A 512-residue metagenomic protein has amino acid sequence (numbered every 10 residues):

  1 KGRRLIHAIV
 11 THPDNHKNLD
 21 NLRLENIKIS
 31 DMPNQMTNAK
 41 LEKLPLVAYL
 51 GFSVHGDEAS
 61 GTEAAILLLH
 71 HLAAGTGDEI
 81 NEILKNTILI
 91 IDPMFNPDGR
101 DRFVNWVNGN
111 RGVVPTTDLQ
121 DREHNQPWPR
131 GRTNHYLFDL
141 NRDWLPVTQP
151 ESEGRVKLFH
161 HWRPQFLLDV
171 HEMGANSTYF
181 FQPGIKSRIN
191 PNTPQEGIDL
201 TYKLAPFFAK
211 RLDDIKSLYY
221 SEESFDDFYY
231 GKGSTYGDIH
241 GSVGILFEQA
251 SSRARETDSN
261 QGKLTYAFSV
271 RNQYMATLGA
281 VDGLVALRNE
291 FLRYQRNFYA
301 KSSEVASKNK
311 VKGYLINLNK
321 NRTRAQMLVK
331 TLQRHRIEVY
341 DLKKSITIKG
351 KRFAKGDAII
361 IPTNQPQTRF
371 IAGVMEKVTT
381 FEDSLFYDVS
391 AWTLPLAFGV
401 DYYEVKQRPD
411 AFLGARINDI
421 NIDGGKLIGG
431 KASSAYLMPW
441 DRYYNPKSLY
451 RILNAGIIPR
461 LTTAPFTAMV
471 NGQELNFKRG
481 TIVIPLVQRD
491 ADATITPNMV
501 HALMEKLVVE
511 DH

Functional and structural regions predicted by a protein language model:
K1-A59, E63-I90, Y136, R142-D143 (+7 more regions): Intrinsic-disorder/low-complexity accessory segments
L69, N86-G109, V114: Carboxylate/His-rich catalytic cores and anion/metal-binding grooves
G99, A175-N176: Short, active-site-adjacent cap segments at secondary-structure transitions
W106-E123, L145, P164, Y202-K203: Active-site cavity-forming subdomains of large catalytic enzyme subunits
D118-F138: Aromatic- and acidic-residue-enriched carbohydrate-binding clefts of CAZyme catalytic domains
E172: Detector for the c-type heme attachment site
